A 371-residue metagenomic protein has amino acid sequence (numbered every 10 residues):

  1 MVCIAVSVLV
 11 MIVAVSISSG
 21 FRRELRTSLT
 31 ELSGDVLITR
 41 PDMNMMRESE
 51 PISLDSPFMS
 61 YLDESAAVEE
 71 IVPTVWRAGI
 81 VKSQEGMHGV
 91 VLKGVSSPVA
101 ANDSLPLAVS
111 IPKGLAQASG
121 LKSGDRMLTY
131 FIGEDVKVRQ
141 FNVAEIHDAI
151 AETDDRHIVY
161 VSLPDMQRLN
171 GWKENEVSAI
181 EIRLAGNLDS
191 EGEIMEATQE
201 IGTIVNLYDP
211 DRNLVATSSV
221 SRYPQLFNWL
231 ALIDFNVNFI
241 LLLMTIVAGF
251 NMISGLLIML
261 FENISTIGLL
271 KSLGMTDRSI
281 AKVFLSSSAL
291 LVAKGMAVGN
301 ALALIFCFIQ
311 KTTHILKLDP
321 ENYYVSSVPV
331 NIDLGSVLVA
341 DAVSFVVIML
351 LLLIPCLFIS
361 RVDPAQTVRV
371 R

Functional and structural regions predicted by a protein language model:
M1-S19, A231-T266, A289-V298, V346-L350: Hydrophobic alpha-helical transmembrane segments of multi-pass inner-membrane transport and secretion
L9-M11, V15-G89: Hydrophobic, regular-secondary-structure patches
T74-L105, Y160-L163: The feature marks short, hydrophobic/small-residue-biased sequence motifs that occur predominantly
A118-Q140: Short conserved beta-strand and strand-loop elements enriched in small hydrophobics with frequent Asp/Gly
I132-N142, I146-V237: Mechanotransmission and gating elements of multispan inner-membrane complexes involved in transport and envelope
L257-M259, I264-Q310: Transmembrane alpha-helical interface segments in multi-pass membrane proteins
K294-A340, L357, R361: Short helix-loop junctions at transmembrane helix boundaries
F358-R371: Short cytosolic juxtamembrane segments of multi-pass membrane proteins
